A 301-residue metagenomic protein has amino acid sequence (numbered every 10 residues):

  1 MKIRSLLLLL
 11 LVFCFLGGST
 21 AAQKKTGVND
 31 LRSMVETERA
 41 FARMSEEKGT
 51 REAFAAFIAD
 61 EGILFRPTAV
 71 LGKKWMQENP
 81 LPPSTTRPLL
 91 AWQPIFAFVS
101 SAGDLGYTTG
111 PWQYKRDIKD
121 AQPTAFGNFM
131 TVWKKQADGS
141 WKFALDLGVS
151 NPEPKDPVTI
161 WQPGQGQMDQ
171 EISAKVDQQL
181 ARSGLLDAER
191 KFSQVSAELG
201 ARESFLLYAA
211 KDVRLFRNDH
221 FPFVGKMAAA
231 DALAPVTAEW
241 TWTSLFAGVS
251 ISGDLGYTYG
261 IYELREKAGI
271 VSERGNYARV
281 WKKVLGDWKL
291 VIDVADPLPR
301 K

Functional and structural regions predicted by a protein language model:
M1-L7: Bacterial N-terminal signal peptides that target proteins for export
L8-G17: Bacterial N-terminal signal peptides
A21-R51, A55-F57, P152-R202, L207: Short, low-complexity N-terminal intrinsically disordered segments enriched in polar/charged residues
V28-V35, G49-D104, T124, G200-G253 (+1 more regions): A solvent-exposed, acidic/Ser-Thr-rich amphipathic alpha-helical stretch
F41, W92, L105-T109, M130-W133 (+6 more regions): Short, structured motif recognition centered on aromatic/hydrophobic residues
I58, T68-A69, G110-Y114, F129-T131 (+5 more regions): A mature extracytoplasmic/lumenal domain signature
M76-P80, P94-V99, P111-Y114, N128-K135 (+5 more regions): Hydrophobic/aromatic beta-strand elements that line small-molecule binding cavities or substrate pockets in beta-rich
A125-P163, R274-L298: Short beta-strand edge/turn micro-motifs at domain boundaries
